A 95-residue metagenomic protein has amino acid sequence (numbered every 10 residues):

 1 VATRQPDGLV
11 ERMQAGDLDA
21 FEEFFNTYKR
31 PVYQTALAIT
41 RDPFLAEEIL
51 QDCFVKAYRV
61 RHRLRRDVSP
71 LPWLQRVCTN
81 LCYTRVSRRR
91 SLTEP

Functional and structural regions predicted by a protein language model:
A2-P6, L92-P95: Internal acidic/polar
T3, D7-V10, L18-E22, P43 (+3 more regions): Short, structured helix-loop boundary elements
V10-Y33, Y58: A short, charge-rich alpha-helical start-of-domain segment used by transcription regulators
Q34, E48-V55, R59, V68-N80: Structural recognition of an alpha-helix C-terminal capping motif at a helix-to-coil junction
R59-R66, R76-P95: Arg/Lys-rich amphipathic alpha helix in sigma70-family domain 2
